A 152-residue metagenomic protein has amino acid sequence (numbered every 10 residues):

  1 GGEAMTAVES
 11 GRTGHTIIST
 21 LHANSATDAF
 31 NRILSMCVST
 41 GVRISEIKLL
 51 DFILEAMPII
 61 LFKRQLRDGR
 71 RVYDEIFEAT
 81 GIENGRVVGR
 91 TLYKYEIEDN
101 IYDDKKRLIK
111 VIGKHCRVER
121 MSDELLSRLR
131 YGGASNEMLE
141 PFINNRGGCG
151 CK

Functional and structural regions predicted by a protein language model:
G1-A56, D74-E78: Conserved P-loop NTPase nucleotide-binding/switch module
I60-F62: Short, well-ordered beta-strand core segments
G69-K152: NTP-binding/hydrolysis catalytic cores, primarily Walker-type P-loop NTPases
